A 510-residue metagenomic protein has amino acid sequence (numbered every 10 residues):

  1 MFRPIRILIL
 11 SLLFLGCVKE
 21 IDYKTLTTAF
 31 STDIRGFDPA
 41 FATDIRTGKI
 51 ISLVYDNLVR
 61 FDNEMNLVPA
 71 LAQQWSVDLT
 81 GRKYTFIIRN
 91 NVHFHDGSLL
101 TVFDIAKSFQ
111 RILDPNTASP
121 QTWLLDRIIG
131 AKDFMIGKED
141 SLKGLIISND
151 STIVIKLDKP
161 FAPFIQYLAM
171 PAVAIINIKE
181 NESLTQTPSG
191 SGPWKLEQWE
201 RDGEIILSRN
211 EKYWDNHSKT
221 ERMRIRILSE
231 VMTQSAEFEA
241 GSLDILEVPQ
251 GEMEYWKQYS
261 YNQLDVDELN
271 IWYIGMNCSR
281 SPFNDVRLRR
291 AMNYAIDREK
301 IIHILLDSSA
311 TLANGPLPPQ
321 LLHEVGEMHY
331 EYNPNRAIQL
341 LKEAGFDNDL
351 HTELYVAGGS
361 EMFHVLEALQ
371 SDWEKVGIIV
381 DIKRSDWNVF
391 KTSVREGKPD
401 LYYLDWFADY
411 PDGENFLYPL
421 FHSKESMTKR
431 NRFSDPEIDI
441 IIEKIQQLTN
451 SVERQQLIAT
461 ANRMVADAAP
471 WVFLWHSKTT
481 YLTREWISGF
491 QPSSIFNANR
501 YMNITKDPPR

Functional and structural regions predicted by a protein language model:
F30-L79, Q110, S189-G190: N-terminal lobe/hinge region of extracytoplasmic solute-binding protein
Q74-L124, E237: Aromatic- and charge-enriched surface segment that lines or borders ligand/interaction sites
E139-K143, K156-S218, R222, E230-M232 (+3 more regions): Gly/Pro-rich hinge or "lid" segments in bacterial periplasmic/extracellular proteins
K179-E182, E211-W256, I379: Ligand-site clamp/hinge motif
I206-R209, N284-S371, T460, P508: Append "and occasionally in soluble cytosolic enzymes with long acidic Gly/Pro-rich linkers
I338, K342-D409, T479: Ligand/substrate-recognition segments at binding pockets and active sites
I379-F390, R395, F416-E485, R510: Extracytoplasmic/peripheral linker and loop segments enriched in polar/acidic and small residues with frequent Thr/Pro
Y481-R510: Long beta-strand-rich cores associated with HINT superfamily self-processing modules
